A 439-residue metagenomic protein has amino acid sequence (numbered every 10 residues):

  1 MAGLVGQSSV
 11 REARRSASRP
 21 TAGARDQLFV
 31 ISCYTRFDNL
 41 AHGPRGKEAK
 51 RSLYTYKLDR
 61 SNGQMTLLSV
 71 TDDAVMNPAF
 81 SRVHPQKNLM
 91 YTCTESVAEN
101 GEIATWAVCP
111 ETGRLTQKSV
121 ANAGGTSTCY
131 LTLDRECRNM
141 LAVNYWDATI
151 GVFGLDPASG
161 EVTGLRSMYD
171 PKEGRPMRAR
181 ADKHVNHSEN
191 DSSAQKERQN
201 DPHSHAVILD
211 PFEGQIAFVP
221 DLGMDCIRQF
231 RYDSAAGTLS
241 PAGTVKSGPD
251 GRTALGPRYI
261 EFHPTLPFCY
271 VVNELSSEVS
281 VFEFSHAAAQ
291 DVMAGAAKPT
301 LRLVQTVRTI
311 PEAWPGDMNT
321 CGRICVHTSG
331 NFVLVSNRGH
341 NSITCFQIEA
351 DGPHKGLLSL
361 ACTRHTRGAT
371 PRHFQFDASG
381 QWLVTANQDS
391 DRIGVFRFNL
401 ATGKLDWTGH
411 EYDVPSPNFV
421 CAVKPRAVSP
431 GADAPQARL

Functional and structural regions predicted by a protein language model:
D26-Q27, Q86-N88, E136-R138, F212-Q215 (+3 more regions): Short coil/turn segments that connect the beta-strands within blades of beta-propeller domains
Y34-R36, E95-V97, Y145, L155 (+9 more regions): Short loop/turn segments immediately following the C-termini of beta-strands
A49, M76-A79, S127, H203 (+5 more regions): Beta-rich catalytic cores
Y56-G63, W106-G113, V152-L165, F230-T238 (+3 more regions): Short loop/turn segments immediately following beta-strands, especially the blade-tip and inter-blade linker loops
V70-A74, V120-G124, E197-Q199, V245-T253 (+4 more regions): Surface loop/turn motifs at the tips and blade-to-blade linkers of beta-strand repeat domains
G113-A206, D210: Asp-box/WD-like beta-propeller blade repeats and closely related beta-sheet repeat scaffolds
M318-N387: Loop/turn-rich, solvent-exposed surfaces of beta-rich toroidal or solenoidal domains
